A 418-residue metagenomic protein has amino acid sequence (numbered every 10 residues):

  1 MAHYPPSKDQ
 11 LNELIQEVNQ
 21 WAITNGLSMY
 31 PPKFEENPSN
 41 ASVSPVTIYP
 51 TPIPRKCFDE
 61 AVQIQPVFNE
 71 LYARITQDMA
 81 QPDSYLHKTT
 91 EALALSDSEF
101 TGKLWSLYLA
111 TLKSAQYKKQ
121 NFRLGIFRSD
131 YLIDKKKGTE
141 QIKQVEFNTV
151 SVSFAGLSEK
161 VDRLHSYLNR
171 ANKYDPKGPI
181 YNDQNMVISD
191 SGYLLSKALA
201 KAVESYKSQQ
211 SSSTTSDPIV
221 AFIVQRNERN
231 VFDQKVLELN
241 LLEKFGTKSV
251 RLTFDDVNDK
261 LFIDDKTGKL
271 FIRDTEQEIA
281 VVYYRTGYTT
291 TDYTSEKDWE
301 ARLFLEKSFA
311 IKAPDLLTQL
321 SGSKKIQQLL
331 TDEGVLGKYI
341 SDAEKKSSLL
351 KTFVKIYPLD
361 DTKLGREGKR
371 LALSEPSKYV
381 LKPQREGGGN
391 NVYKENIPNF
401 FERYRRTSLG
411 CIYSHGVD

Functional and structural regions predicted by a protein language model:
M1-D418: Preference for protein termini
